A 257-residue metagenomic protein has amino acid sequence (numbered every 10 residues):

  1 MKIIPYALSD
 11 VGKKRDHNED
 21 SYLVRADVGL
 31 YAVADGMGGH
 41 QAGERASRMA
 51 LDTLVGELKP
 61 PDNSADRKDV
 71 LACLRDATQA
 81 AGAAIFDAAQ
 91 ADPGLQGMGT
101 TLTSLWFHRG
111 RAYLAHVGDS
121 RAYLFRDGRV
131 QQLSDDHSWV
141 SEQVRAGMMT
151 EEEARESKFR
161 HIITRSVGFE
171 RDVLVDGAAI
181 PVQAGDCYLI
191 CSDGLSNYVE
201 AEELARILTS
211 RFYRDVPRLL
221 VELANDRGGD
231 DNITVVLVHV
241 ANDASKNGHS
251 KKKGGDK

Functional and structural regions predicted by a protein language model:
M1-K257: PP2C/PPM-type serine/threonine phosphatase catalytic domain
